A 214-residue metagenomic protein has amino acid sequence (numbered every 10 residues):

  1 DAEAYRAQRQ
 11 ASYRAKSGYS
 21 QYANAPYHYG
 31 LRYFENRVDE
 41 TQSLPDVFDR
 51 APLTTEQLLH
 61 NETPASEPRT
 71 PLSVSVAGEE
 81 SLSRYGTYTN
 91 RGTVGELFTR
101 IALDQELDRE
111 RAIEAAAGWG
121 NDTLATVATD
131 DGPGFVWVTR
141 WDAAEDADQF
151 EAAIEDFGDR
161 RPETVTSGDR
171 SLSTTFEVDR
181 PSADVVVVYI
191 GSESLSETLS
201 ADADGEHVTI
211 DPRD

Functional and structural regions predicted by a protein language model:
D1-E3: Charged- and aromatic-enriched interaction segments used to assemble and dock large macromolecular complexes
Y5-D131: Pan-zinc metallopeptidase signature
V127-T129, P133-A147, E151-D159, E163-D214: A short, solvent-exposed beta-edge/loop patch
